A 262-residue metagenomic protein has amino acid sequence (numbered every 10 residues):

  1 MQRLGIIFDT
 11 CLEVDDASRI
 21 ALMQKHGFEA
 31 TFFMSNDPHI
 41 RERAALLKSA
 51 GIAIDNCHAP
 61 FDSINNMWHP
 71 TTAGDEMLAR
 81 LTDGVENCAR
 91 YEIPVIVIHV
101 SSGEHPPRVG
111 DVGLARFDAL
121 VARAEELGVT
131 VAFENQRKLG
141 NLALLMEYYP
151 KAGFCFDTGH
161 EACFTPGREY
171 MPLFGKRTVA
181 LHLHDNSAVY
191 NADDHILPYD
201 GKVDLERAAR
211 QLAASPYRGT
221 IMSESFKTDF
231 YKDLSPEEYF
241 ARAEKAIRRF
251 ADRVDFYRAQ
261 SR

Functional and structural regions predicted by a protein language model:
M1-D83, A89, E125, G153 (+1 more regions): N-terminal pre-domain/capping segments
M1-G5, E13-Q24, L142-G153, A162-R262: Histidine-acidic metal/acid-base catalytic patches
Q2-F8, T31-F33, I54-A59, I96-I98 (+4 more regions): Hydrophobic faces of well-ordered beta-strands that scaffold small-molecule active sites in alpha/beta enzyme cores
F8-D16, A30-R43, N65-M67, T72-D75 (+6 more regions): Acidic-and-aromatic substrate-binding clefts and catalytic sites of carbohydrate-active enzymes
G27, G51, E92, G128 (+2 more regions): Residue-level detector of structured alpha->beta connecting loops
E42-A50, R116-A124, Y170, R207-L212: Catalytic-core regions built around general acid/base machinery
A59-D62, I93, S101, N186: Beta-hairpin (beta-strand-turn-beta-strand) motif
W68-G153, C163-T165, R218, E237-A246 (+1 more regions): Active-site acidic/histidine proton-transfer and metal-coordination neighborhood in alpha/beta enzyme cores
